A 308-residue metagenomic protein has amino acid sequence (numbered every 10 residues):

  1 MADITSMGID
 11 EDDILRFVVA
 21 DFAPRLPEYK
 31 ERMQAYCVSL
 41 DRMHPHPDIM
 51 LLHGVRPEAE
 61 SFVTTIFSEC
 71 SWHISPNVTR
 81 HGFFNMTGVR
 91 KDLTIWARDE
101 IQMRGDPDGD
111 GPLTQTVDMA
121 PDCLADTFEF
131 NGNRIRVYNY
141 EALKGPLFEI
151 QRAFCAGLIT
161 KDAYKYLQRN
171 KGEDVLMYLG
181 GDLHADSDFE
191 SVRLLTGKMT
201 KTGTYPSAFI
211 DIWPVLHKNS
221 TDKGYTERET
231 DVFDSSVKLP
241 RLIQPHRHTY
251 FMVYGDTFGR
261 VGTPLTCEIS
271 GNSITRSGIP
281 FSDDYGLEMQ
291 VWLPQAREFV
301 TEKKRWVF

Functional and structural regions predicted by a protein language model:
M1-M7, K165-Y178, A185-F308: Metal-dependent phosphoester-hydrolase catalytic domains
M1-T65, T79, L293-F308: N-terminal, active-site-proximal structural segment of metallo-dependent hydrolase catalytic domains
A2-M7, I49-L143: Structured beta-strand-rich core segments of catalytic domains in phosphoester-bond hydrolases
I14-Q34, G105-D118, L143-Q151: Acidic/histidine-rich helix-loop elements that form or flank divalent-metal/phosphate-binding sites at the catalytic
V19, I49-H53, R136-N139, M177-L179 (+1 more regions): Structural recognition of the beta-strand scaffold that forms the well-ordered cores of secreted hydrolase catalytic
A20-F22, A142, G181-L183, Y285: Active-site metal-binding loops of divalent metal-dependent hydrolases
L26-P27, E58-F62, R80-M86, W96 (+5 more regions): Short catalytic/ligand-binding loop motif for oxyanion handling, primarily in non-cytosolic enzymes, centered on
R42, A125-Y138, E149-V192, T196: His/acidic metal-ligating clusters that form di-metal
